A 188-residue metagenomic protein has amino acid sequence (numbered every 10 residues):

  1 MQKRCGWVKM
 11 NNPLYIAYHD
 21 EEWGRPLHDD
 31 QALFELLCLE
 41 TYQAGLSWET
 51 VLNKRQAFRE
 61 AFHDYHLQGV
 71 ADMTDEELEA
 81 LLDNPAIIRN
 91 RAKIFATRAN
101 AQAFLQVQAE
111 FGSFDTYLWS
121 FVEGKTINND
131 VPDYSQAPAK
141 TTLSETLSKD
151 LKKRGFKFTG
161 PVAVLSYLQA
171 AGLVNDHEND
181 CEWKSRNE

Functional and structural regions predicted by a protein language model:
M1-E188: HhH-family (HhH-GPD) DNA N-glycosylase catalytic core used in base-excision repair
